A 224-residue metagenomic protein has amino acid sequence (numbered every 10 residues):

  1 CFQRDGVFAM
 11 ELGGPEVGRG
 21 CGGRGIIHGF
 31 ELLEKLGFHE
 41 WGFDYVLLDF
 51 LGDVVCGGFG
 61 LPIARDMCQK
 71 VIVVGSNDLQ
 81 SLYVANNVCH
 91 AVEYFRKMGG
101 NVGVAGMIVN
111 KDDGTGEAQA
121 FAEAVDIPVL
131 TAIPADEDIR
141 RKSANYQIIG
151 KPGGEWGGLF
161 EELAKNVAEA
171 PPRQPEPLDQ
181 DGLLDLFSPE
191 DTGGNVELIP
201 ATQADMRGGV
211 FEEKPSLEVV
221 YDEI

Functional and structural regions predicted by a protein language model:
C1-F38: P-loop/Walker-type NTP enzyme "switch/lid" segment
F8, E16-G18, G60, R65 (+5 more regions): A generic structural micro-environment signature that highlights single residues at secondary-structure boundaries
L12, E16, C68-V71, G75 (+3 more regions): A near-ubiquitous, low-amplitude feature marking generic local secondary-structure context
R24, H28, Y83, K151-G158: Conserved active-site and cofactor/substrate-binding residues in soluble primary-metabolism enzymes
H28, K35-Y45, F50-A135, R140-R141: Conserved catalytic-core segment of NTP-binding enzymes
Y94-I224: C-terminal lobe/tail of nucleotide-utilizing enzymes
